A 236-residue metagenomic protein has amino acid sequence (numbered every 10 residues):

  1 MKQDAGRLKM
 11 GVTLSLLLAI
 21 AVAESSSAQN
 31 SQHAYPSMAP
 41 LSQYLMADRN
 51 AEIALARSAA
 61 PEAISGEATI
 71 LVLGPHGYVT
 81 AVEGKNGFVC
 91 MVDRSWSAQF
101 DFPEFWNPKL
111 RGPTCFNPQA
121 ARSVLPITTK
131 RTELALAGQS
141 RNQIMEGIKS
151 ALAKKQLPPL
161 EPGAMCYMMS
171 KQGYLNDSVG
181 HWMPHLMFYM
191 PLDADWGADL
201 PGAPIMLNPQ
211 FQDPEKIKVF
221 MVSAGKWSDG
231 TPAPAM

Functional and structural regions predicted by a protein language model:
K2-T13: Bacterial N-terminal signal peptides that target proteins for export
G11-A21: Bacterial N-terminal signal peptides
A23-N30: Boundary at the C-terminal end of the N-terminal hydrophobic targeting segment
N30-M236: Primary mode marks residue(s) on the alpha4-beta5-alpha5 output face of response regulator receiver
